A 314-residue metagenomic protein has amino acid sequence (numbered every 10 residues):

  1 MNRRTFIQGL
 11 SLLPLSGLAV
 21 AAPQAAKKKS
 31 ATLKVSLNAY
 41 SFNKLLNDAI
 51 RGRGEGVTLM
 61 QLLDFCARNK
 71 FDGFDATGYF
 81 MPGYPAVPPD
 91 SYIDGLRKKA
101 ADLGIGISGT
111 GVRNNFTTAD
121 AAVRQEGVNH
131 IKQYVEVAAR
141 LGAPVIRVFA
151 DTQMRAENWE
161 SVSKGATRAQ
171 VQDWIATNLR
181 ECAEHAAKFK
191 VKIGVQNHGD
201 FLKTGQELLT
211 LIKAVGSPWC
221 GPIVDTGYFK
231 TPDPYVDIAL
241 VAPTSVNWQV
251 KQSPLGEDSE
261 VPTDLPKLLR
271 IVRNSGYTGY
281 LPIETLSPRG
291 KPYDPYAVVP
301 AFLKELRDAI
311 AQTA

Functional and structural regions predicted by a protein language model:
N2-V145, A166-D173, R180, S217 (+3 more regions): N-terminal pre-domain/capping segments
K28, L103-G104, H185-V191, A214-W219 (+2 more regions): Short helix-capping segments at alpha-helix termini
L33-N38, F74-A76, I107-V112, I146-V148 (+4 more regions): Hydrophobic faces of well-ordered beta-strands that scaffold small-molecule active sites in alpha/beta enzyme cores
N47, Y277-G290: Short helix/strand-capping connector loops at secondary-structure junctions
A49-I50, N158-E160, L208, Y235 (+1 more regions): Short aromatic-enriched loop/helix-cap "lid" or pocket-rim segments at secondary-structure transitions that line
G78-S91, N115-A119, M154-E157, H198-G205 (+3 more regions): Acidic-and-aromatic substrate-binding clefts and catalytic sites of carbohydrate-active enzymes
A138-S161, F189-H198: Active-site groove signature of glycoside hydrolases
Q172, A176-I271: Acidic/histidine-rich catalytic cores of soluble enzymes
